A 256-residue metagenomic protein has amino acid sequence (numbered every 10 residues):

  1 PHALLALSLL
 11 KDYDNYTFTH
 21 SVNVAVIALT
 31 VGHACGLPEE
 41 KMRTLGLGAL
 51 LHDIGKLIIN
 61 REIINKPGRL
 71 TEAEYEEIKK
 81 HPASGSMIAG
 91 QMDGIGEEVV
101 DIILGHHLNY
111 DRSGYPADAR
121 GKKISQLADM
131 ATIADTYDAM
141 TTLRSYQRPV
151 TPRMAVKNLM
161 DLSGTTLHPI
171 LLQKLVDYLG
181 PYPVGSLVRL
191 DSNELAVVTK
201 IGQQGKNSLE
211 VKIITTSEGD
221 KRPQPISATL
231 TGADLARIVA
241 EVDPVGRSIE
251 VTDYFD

Functional and structural regions predicted by a protein language model:
P1-D256: Histidine- and acidic-residue-rich, metal-dependent catalytic cores
